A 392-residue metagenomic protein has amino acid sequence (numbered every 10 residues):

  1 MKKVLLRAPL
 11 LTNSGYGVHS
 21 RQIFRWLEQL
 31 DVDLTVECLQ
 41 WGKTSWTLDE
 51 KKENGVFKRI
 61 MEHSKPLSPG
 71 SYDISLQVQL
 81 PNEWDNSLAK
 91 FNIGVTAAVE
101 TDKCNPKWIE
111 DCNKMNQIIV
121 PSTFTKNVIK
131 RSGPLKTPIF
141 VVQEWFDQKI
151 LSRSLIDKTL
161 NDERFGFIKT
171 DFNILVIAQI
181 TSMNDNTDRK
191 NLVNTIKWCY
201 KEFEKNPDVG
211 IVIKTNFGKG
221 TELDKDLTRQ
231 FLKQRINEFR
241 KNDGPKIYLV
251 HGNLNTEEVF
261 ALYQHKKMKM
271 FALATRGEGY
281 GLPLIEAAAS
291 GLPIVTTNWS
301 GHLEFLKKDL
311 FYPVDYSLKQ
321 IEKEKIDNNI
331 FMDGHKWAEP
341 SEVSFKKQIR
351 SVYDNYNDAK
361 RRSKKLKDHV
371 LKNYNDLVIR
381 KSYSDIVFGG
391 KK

Functional and structural regions predicted by a protein language model:
L5-R7, K43-K130, E258: Extended catalytic core of nucleotide-activated donor transferases of GT-like folds
H19-R21, W26, I156-E258: Conserved catalytic-core segment of nucleotide-activated headgroup transferases in glycan assembly
N116-N127, L135-D157: Donor nucleotide-sugar binding/catalytic pocket of nucleotide-sugar-dependent glycosyltransferases
A261-G279, A289-L292: Acidic donor-binding loop of glycosyltransferase active sites
G281-L284, W299: Short glycine/serine-rich donor-binding loops of glycosyltransferases
P293-T296, Y312-P313: Short hydrophobic beta-strand element within catalytic cores of glycosyltransferases and related nucleotide-activated
L303-S351: Change "using UDP/GDP/dTDP sugars" to "using nucleotide sugars
K336-K347, D354-D385: A charged, aromatic-enriched C-terminal amphipathic alpha-helix characteristic of glycosyltransferases across folds
